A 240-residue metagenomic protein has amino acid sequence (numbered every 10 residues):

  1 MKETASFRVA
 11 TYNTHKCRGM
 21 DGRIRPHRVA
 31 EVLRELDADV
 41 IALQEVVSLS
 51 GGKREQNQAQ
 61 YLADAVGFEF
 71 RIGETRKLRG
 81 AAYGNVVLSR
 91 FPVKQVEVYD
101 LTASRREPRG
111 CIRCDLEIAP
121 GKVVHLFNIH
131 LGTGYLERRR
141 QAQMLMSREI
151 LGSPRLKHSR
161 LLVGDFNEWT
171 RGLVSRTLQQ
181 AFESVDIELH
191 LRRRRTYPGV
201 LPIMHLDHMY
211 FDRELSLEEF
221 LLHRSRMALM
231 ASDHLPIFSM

Functional and structural regions predicted by a protein language model:
M1-V40, G52, D64-A65, E69-M240: Active-site regions of metal-assisted phosphoester/phosphodiester hydrolases, unifying DNase/endonuclease modules
A42-V47: A short beta-strand-loop structural module common to alpha/beta enzyme folds
L49-G51, Q58-A59: Membrane-embedded segments
Q56-A59, N85: Generic internal hydrophobic packing segments that stabilize the cores of diverse globular domains
